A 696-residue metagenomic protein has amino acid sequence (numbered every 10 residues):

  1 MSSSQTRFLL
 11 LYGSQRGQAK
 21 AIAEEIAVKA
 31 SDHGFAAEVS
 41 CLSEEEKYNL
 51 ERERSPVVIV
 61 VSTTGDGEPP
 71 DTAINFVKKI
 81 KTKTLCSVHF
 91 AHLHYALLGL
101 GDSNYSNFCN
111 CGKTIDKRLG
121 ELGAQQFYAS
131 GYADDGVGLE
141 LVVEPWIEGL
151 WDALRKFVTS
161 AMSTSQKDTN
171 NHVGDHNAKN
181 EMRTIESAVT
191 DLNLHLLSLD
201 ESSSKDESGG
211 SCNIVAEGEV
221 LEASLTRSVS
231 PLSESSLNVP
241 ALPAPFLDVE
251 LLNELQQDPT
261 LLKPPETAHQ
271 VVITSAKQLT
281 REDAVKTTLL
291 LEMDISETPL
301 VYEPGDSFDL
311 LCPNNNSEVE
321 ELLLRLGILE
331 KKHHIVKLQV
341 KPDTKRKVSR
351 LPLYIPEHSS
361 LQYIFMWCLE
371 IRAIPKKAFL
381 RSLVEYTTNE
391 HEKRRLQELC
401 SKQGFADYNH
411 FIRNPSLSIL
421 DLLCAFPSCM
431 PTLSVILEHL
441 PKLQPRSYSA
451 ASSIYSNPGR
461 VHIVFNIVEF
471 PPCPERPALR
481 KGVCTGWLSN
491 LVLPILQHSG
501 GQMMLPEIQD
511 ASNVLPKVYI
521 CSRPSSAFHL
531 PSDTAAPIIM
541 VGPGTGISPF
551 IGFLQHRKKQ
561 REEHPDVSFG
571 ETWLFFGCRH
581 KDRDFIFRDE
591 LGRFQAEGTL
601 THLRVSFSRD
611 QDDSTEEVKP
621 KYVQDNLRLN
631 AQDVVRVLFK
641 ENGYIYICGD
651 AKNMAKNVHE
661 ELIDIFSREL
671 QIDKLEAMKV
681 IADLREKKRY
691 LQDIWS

Functional and structural regions predicted by a protein language model:
M1-S696: FNR-like FAD-binding dehydrogenase module
